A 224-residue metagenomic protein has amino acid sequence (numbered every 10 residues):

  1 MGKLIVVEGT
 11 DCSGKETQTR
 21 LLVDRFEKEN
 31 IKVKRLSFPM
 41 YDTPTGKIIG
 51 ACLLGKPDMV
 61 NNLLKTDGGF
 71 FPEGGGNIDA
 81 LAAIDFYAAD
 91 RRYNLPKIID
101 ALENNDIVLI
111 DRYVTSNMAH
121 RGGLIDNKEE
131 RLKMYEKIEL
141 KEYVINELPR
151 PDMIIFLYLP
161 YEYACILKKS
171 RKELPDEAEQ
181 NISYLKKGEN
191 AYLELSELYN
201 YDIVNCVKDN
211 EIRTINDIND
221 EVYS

Functional and structural regions predicted by a protein language model:
L4: Walker A (P-loop) ATP-phosphate-binding motif of ABC ATPase nucleotide-binding domains
V7: Hydrophobic anchor at the beta1->P-loop junction of P-loop NTPases
C12-S13: ATP-binding Walker
E16: Walker A/P-loop
V23, E162-S224: NTP-dependent small-molecule kinase module
E29-L140, V144-I145: ATP-dependent small-molecule kinase phosphotransfer cores that center on conserved nucleotide phosphate-binding segments
T115-N190: A glycine- and Lys/Arg-enriched "phosphate-lid" helix/loop adjacent to the NTP-binding pocket of small-molecule kinases
